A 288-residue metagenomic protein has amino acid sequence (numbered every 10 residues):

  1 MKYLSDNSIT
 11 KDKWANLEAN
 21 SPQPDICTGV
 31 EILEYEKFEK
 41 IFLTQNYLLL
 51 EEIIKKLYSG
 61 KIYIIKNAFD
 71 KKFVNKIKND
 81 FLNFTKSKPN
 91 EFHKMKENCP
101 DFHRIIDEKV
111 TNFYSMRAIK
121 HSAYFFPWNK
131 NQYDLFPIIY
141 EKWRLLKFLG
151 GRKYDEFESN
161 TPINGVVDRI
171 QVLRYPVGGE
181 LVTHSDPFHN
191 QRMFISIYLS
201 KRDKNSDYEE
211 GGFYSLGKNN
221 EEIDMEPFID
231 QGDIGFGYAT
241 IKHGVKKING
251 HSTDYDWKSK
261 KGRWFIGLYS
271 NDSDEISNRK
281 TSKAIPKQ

Functional and structural regions predicted by a protein language model:
M1-S59: Fe(II)/2-oxoglutarate
Y63-F69: Short amphipathic
F69, D80, R104-R169: Signature of the catalytic double-stranded beta-helix
F126, E156-N160, V172-L173, L181-S185 (+3 more regions): Active-site environment of non-heme Fe oxygenases that use a 2-His-1-carboxylate facial triad
P162-G179, N190: A short glycine-rich, His/Asp/Glu-containing loop-to-beta-strand
R174-V177, F188-D207, G267-S270: Short, conserved beta-strand element in jelly-roll/cupin
V182-I195, E209, E222, I229: A short beta-loop-beta micro-motif enriched in histidine and acidic residues
R202-Q288: Catalytic core of Fe(II)/2-oxoglutarate
